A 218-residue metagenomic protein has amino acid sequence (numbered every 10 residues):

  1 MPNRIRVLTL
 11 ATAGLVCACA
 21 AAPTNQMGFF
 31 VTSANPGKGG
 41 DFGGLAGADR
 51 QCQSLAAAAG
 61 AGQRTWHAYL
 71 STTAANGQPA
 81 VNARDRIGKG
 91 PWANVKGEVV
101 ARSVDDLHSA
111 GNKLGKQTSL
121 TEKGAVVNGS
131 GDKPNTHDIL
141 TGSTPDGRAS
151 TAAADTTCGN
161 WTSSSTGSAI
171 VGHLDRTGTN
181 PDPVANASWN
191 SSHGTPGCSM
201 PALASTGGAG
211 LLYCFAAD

Functional and structural regions predicted by a protein language model:
M1-T9: Bacterial N-terminal signal peptides that target proteins for export
T9-A18: Bacterial N-terminal signal peptides
C19-D218: Secreted/extracellular ectodomain signature
